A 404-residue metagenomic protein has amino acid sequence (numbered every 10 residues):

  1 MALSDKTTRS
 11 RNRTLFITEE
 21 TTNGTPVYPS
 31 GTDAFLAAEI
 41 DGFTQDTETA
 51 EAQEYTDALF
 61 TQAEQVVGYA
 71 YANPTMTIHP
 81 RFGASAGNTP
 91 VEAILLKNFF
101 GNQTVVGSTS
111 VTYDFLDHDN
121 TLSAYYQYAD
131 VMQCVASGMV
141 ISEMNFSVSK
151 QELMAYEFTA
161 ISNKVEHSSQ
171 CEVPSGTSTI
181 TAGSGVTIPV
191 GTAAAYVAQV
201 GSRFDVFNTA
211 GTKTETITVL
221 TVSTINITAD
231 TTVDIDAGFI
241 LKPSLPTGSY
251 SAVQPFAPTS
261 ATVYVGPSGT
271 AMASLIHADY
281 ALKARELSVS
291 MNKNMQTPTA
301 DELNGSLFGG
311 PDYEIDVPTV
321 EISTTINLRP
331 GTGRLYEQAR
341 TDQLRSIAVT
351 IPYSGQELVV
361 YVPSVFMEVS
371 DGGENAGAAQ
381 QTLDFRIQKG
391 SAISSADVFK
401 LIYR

Functional and structural regions predicted by a protein language model:
M1-R404: Signature of extracytoplasmic/envelope-associated structural regions
